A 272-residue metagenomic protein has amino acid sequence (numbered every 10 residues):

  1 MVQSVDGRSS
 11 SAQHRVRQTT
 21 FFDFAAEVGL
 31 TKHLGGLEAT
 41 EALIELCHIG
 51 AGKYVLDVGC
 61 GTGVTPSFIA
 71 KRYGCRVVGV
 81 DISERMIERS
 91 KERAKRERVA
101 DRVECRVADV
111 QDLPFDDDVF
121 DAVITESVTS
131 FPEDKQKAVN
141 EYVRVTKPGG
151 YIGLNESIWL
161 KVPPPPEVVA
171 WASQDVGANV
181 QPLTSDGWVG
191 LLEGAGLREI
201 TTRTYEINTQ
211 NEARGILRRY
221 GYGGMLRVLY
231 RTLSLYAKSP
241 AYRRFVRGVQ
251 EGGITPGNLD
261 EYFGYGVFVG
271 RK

Functional and structural regions predicted by a protein language model:
H33-A51: Conserved alpha-helix/loop element of class I SAM-dependent methyltransferases that forms part of the SAM/SAH-binding
L56-V58, T62-D112: Class I SAM-dependent methyltransferase SAM/SAH-binding core
Q111-A122: A short acidic, Gly/Pro-enriched loop at the edge of an enzyme's catalytic core that lines a small-molecule cofactor
A122-D134: A short SAM/SAH-binding and catalytic strip from SAM-dependent methyltransferases
Q136-Y151: A short glycine-rich, Lys/Arg-flanked "PGG" loop and its adjoining helix->strand segment in the class I
S157-N179: Short, glycine-/aromatic-enriched active-site segment of Class I SAM-dependent methyltransferases
Q181-A195: Short alpha-helix
T201-K272: Conserved Class I S-adenosyl-L-methionine
